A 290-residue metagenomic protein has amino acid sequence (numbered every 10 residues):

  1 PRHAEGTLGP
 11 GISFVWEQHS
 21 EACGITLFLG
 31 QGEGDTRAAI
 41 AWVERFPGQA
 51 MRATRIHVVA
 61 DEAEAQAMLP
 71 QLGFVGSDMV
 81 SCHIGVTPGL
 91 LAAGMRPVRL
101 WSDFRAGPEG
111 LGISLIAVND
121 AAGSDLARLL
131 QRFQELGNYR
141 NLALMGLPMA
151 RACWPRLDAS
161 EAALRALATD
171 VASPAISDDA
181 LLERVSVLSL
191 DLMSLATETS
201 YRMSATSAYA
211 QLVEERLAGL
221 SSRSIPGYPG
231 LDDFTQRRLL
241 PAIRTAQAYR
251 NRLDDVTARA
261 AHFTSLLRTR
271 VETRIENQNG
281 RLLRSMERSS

Functional and structural regions predicted by a protein language model:
P1, C23, N119, Y139 (+1 more regions): Bulky hydrophobic/aromatic packing residues
P1-F46: An N-terminal, globular interaction/scaffold subdomain
R2, L90-A92, L136-G137, P226 (+1 more regions): Intrinsically disordered, low-complexity segments enriched in polar/charged residues with Gly/Pro, especially when
T7-S13, R96-D103, T206: Short small/polar-residue motifs
E21-C23, G112, R244, N251: Structural beta-strand/beta-sheet cores of well-ordered domains, especially the beta-sheet scaffolds that support
F28-L190: Extended alpha-helical interaction modules
S189-S290: Membrane-associated alpha-helical segments
